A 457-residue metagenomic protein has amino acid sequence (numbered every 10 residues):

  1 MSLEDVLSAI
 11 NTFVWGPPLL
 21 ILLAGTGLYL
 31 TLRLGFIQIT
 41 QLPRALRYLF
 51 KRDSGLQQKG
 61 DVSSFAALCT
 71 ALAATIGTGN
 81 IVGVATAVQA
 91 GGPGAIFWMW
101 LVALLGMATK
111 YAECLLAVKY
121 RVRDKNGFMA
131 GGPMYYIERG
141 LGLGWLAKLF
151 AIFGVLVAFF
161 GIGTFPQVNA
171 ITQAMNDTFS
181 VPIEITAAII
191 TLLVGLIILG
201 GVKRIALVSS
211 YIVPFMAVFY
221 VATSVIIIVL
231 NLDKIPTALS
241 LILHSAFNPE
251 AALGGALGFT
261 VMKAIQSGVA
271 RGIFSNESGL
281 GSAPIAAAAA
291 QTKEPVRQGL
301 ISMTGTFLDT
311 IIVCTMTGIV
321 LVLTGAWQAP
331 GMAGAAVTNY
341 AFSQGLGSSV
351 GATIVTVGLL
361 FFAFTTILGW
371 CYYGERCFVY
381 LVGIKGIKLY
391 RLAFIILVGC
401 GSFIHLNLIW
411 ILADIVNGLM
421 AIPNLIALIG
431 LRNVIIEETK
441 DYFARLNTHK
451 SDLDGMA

Functional and structural regions predicted by a protein language model:
M1-T78, V88-A95, G106, G399 (+1 more regions): N-terminal alpha-helical transmembrane segments of multi-pass membrane transport and channel/translocase proteins
S2-L3, L34-Q38, G79-V84, P93 (+6 more regions): Transmembrane helix-loop junctions in multi-pass membrane proteins
N11-R44, Q89-R121, K125-G127, D309-M316 (+2 more regions): Extracellular loop-to-transmembrane helix junctions
L22-Y29, R33-L46, V168-M175, P182-L243 (+3 more regions): Membrane-interface loop-to-helix entry segments
T26, L30-T31, V102-G127, P133-I198 (+2 more regions): Helix-loop-helix module between adjacent transmembrane segments
F36-S63, T86-I96, W100, A108-L141 (+3 more regions): Flexible loop linkers connecting adjacent transmembrane helices in multi-pass alpha-helical membrane transporters
L56-A90, L116-M134, E138-G140, I152 (+3 more regions): Alpha-helical membrane segments and immediately flanking helix-loop junctions that form or couple to the substrate/ion
Y111-Y120, K125, T223-L241, P249 (+3 more regions): Extracellular/periplasmic helix-exit of transmembrane alpha-helices
